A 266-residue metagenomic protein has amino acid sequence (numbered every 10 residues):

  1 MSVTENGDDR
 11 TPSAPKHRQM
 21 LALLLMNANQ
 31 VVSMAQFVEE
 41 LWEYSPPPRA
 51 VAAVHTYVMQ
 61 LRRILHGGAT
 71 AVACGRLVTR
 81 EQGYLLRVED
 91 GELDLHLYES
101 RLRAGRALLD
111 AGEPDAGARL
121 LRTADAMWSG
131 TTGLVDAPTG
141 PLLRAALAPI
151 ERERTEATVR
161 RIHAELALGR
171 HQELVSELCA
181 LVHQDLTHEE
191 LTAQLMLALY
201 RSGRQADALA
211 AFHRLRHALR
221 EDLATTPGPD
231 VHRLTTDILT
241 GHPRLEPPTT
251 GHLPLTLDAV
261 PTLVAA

Functional and structural regions predicted by a protein language model:
D9-L41, L61, T187-L195: Short amphipathic alpha-helical recognition elements used for nucleic-acid or partner binding across transcription
R10, M26, P46-A50, C74 (+1 more regions): Intrinsically disordered, charged and Pro/Gly-enriched terminal/linker segments that flank large helical-solenoid
A14-A22, P47-G68: DNA-recognition element of transcription regulators
E39, T56, R63, A210 (+1 more regions): DNA-binding alpha-helical recognition surfaces that contact promoter or target DNA
